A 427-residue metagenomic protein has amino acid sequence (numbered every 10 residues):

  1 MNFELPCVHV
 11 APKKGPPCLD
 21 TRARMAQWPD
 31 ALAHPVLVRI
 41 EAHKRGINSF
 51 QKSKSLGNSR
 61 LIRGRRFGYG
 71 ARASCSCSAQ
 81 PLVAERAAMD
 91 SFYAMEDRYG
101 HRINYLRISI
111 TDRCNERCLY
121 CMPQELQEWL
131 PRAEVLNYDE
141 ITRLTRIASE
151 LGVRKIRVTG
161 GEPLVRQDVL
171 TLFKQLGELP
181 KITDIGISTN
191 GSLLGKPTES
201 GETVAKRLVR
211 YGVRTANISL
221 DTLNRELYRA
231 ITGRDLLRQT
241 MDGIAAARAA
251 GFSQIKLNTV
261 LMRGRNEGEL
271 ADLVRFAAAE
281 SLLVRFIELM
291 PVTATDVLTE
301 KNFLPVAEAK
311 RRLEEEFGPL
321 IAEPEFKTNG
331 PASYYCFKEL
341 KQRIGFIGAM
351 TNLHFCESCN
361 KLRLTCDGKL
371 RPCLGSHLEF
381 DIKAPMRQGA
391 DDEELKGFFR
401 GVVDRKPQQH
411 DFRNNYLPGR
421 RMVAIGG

Functional and structural regions predicted by a protein language model:
M1-K13: Extreme N-terminal basic, low-complexity initiation segments that serve as generic localization/processing leaders
C7, C18, C75-C77: Cysteine-centered motifs
C75-S109, R117-L119, A332-G348, Q409-G427: N-terminal [4Fe-4S]-dependent radical SAM core
R98-Y138, E150-L151: Canonical Radical SAM [4Fe-4S] cluster-binding loop centered on the CxxxCxxC motif and its immediate flanking residues
L126-P131, G195-K196, N224-I231, T293-V297 (+1 more regions): A short acidic, helix-capping loop that chelates divalent metal ions and anchors anionic groups
V135-V158, R166-I287: Radical SAM/AdoMet-radical enzyme domain recognition
T293-N414: Accessory C-terminal segments flanking Radical SAM cores
